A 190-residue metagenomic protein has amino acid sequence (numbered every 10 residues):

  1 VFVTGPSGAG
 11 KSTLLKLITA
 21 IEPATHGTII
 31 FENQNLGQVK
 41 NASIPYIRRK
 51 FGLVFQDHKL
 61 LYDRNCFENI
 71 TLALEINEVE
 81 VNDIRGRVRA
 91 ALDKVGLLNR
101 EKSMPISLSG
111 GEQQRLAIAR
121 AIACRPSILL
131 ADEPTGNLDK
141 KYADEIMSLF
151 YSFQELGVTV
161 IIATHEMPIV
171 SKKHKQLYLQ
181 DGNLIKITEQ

Functional and structural regions predicted by a protein language model:
T19: Helix-to-loop junction immediately C-terminal to a conserved catalytic motif
G27-N35: Conserved ABC transporter NBD signature motif
L36-G52, E155: ABC ATPase NBD coupling module
R64-L72: Short coil-to-helix segment of the ABC ATPase nucleotide-binding domain corresponding to the Q-loop/switch region
M104-L108, E112: Conserved ABC ATPase signature
A123-S127: A short, proline-enriched helix->beta-strand linker immediately N-terminal to the Walker B motif in ABC-type P-loop
L129-D132: Catalytic Walker B motif of ABC-type/P-loop ATPase nucleotide-binding domains
